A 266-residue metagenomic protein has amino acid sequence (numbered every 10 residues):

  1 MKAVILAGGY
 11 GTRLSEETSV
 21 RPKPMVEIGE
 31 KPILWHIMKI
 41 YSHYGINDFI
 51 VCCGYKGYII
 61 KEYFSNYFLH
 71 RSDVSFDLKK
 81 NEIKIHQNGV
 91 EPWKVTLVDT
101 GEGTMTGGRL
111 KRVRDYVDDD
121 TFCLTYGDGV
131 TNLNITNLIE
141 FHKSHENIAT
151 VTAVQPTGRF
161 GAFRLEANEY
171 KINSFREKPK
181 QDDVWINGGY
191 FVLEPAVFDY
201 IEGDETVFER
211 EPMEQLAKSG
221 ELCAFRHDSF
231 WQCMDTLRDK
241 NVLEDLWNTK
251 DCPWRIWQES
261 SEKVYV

Functional and structural regions predicted by a protein language model:
M1-Y67, L97: N-terminal glycine-rich phosphate-binding loop and ensuing alpha1 helix
A3-I5, V51, L124-T125, A149-T152 (+1 more regions): Structural beta-sheet core signal
M25, A162-L165, M213, A224: A structural signal for short hydrophobic beta-strand segments in well-ordered beta-sheet cores
H36, G108-R112, P212: Well-ordered alpha-helical segments embedded in enzymatic catalytic cores
I60-A167: Conserved beta-loop-beta/alpha segment of the NTase-like Rossmann-fold superfamily that binds/positions NTPs
T121-T125, V130, N134-K143, P156-G158 (+1 more regions): Catalytic-core segments of class I nucleotidyltransferases/pyrophosphorylases that form NMP-activated intermediates
